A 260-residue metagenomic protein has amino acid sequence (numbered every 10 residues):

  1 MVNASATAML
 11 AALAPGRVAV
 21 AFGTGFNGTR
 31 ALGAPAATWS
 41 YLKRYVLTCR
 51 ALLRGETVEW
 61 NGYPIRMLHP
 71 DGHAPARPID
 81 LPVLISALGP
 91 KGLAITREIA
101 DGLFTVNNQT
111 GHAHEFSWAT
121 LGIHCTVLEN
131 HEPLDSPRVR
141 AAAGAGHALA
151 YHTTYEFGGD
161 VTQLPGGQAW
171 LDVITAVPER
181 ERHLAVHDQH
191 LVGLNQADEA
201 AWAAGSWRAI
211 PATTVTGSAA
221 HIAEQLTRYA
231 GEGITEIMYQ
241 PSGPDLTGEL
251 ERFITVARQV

Functional and structural regions predicted by a protein language model:
M1-V260: Active-site-adjacent structural elements that line small-molecule/cofactor binding pockets in enzymes
